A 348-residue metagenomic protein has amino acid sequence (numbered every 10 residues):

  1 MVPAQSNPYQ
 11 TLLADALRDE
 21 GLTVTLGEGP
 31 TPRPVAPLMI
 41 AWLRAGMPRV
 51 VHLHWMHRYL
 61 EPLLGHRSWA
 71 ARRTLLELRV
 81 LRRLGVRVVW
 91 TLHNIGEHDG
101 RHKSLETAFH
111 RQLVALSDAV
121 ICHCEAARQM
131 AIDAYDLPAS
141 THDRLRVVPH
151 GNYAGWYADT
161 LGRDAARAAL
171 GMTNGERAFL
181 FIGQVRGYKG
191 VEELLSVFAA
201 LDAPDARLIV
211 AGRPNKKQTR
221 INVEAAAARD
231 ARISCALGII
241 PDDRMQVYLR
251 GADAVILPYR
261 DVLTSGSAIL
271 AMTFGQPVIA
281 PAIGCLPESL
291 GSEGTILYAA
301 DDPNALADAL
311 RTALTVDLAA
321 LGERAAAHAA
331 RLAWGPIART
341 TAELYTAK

Functional and structural regions predicted by a protein language model:
A115-A158: Donor nucleotide-sugar binding/catalytic pocket of nucleotide-sugar-dependent glycosyltransferases
T173-K189, L195-F198, I209: Conserved donor-binding/catalytic core segment of Leloir-type glycosyltransferases
R207-I221, G238: Glycosyltransferase donor-sugar binding loop
R220-Q246: Nucleotide-activated donor-binding/catalytic signature segment of Leloir-type glycosyltransferases, i.e., the conserved
V247-L263, Q276: Acidic donor-binding loop of glycosyltransferase active sites
L257, P277-P281, P287: Short hydrophobic beta-strand element within catalytic cores of glycosyltransferases and related nucleotide-activated
S292-N304, R311-D317: Conserved acidic donor-binding segment of nucleotide-sugar-dependent glycosyltransferases
A319-Y345: A charged, aromatic-enriched C-terminal amphipathic alpha-helix characteristic of glycosyltransferases across folds
